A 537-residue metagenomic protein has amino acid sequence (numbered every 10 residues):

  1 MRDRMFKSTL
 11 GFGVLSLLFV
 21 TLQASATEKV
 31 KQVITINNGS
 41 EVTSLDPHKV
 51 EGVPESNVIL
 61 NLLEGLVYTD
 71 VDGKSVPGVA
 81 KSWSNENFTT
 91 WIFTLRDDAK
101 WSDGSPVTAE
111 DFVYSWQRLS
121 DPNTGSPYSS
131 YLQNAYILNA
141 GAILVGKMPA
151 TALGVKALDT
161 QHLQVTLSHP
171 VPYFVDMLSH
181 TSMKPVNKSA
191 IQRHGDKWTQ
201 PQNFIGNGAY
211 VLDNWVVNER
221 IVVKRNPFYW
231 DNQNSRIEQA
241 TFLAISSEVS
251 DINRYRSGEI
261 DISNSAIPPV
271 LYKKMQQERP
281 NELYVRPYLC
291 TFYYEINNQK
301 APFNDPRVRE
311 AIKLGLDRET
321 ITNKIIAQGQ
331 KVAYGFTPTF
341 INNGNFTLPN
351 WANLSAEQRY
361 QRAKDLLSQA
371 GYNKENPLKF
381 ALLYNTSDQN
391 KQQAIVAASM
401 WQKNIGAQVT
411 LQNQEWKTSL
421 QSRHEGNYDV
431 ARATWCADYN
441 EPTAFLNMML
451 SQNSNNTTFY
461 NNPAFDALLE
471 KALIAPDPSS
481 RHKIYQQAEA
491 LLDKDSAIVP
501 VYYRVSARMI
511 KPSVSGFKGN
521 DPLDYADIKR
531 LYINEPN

Functional and structural regions predicted by a protein language model:
N37-N87, N203-G206: N-terminal lobe/hinge region of extracytoplasmic solute-binding protein
K74, G141, G146, A150-A152 (+8 more regions): Gly/Pro-rich hinge or "lid" segments in bacterial periplasmic/extracellular proteins
I92, A356-E357, A407-H424, A444-P512 (+1 more regions): Extracytoplasmic/peripheral linker and loop segments enriched in polar/acidic and small residues with frequent Thr/Pro
T108-S115, T160-T166, P170, G208-A209 (+6 more regions): Alpha-helical secondary-structure segments
D213-K224, T241-K300, N323: Extracellular/periplasmic solute-recognition and catalytic clefts
V217, Y360, K364-A437, P478 (+1 more regions): Ligand/substrate-recognition segments at binding pockets and active sites
K331-Q369, S387-Q392: Structural transition elements
R508-N537: Long beta-strand-rich cores associated with HINT superfamily self-processing modules
